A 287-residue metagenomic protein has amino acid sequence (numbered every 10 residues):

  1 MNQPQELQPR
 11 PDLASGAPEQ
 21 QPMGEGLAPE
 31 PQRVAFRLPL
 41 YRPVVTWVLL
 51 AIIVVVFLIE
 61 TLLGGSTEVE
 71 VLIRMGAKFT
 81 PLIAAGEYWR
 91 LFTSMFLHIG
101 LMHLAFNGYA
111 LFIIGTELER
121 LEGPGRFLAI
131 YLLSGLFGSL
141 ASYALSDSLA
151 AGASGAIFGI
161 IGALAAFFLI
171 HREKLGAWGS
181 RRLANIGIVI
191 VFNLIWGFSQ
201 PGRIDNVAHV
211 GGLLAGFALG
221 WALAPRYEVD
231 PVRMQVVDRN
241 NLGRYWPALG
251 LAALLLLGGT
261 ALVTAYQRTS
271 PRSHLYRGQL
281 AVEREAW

Functional and structural regions predicted by a protein language model:
N2-A281: A detector for small-residue-rich transmembrane helices and their helix-helix packing motifs
